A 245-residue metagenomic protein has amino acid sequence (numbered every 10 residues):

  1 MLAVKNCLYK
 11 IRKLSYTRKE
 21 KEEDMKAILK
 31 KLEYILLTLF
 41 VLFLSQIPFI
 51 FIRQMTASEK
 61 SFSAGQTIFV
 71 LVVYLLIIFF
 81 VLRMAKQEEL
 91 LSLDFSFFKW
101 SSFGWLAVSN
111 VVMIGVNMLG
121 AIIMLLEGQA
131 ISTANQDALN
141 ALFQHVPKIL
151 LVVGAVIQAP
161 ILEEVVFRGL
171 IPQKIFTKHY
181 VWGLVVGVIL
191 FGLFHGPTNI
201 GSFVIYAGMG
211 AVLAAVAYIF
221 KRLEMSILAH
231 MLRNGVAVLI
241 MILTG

Functional and structural regions predicted by a protein language model:
K5-D24: Short, Lys/Arg-enriched N-terminal segments with co-localized hydrophobic residues within the first ~10-30 amino acids
D24-L37, M84-E88, Y218, R222: Membrane-interface extramembranous regions at the lipid-water interface
K31-S45, W105-V112, L184-V186: Alpha-helical transmembrane segments
I35-Q87: Alpha-helical transmembrane segments in multi-pass membrane proteins
Q54-S58, L82, K86-L90, L125-T133 (+4 more regions): Transmembrane helix-loop junctions in multipass membrane proteins, especially transporters and channels
A57-F62, E89-A159: Juxtamembrane helix-loop-helix connectors linking adjacent transmembrane helices in multi-pass membrane enzymes
I114, H145-G245: Transmembrane helix-loop-helix hairpins at the membrane interface of multi-pass integral membrane proteins
